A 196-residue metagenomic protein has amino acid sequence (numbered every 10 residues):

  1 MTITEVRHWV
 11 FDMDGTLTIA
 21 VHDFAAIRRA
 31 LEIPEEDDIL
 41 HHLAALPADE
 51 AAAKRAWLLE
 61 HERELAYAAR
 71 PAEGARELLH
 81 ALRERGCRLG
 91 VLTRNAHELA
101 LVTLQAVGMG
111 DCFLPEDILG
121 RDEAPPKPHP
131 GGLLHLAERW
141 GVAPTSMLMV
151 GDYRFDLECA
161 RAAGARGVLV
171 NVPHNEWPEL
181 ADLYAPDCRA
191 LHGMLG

Functional and structural regions predicted by a protein language model:
M1-E50, A56: Active-site neighborhood of HAD-like aspartate-dependent phosphohydrolases
M1-H8, H97, T103-G196: Asp-based, Mg2+/Mn2+-dependent phosphohydrolase catalytic module
I39-L43, E64-L65, D122: A short acidic, glycine-rich active-site loop that binds or catalyzes chemistry on phosphate/adenosine moieties
A51-E62, C112-D117: Short, basic/glycine-rich phosphate-binding loops at helix/coil junctions that contact nucleotide phosphates
E64-V91, H97-L101, P130: Short, acidic loop-to-helix structural element flanking the phosphoryl-transfer center in phosphate-processing enzymes
